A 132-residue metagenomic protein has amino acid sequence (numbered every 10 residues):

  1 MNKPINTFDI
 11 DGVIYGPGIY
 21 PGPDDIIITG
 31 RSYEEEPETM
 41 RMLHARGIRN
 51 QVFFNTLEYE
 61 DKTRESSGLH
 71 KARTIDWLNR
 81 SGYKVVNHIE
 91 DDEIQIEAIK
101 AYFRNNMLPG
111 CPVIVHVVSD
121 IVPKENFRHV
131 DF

Functional and structural regions predicted by a protein language model:
M1-L69: Alpha-helical substrate-recognition element adjacent to the catalytic core
G16, E34-P37, Q95-A98, P123-N126: Short catalytic/ligand-binding loop motif for oxyanion handling, primarily in non-cytosolic enzymes, centered on
R41-G47, R80, K100-L108: Short, surface-exposed basic-aromatic patches at helix termini and helix-loop junctions that form
L57-G68, I94, D120-R128: A short acidic, often aromatic-flanked loop/helix-cap motif at beta-alpha or helix-coil junctions that lines enzyme
K71-E93: Conserved Lys-Pro-Asp/Glu-containing loop-to-beta segment of HAD-superfamily phosphomonoesterases, centered on
D91-F103: Acidic, divalent-metal-coordinating active-site segment for phosphoryl/phosphodiester hydrolysis, typified by short
K100-F132: Acidic, PIN/NYN-like endoribonuclease modules and their adjacent C-terminal/linker elements
